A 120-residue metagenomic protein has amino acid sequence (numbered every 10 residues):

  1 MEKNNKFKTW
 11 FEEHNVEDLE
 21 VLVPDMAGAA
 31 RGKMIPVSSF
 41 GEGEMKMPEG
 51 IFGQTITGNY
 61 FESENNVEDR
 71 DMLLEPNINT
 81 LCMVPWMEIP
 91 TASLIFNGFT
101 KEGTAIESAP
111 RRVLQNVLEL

Functional and structural regions predicted by a protein language model:
M1-L120: ATP/Mg2+-dependent ligation/transfer catalytic cores
